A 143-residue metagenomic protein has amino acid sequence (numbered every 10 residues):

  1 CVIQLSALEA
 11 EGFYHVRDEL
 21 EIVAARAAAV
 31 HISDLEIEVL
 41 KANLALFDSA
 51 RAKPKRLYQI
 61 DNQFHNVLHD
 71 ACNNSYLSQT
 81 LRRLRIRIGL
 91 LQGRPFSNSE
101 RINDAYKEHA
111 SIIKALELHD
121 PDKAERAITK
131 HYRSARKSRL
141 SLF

Functional and structural regions predicted by a protein language model:
C1, Q92, N98: Glycine-rich, flexible loop/turn motifs
C1-V30, D70, L140-F143: Short linear motifs at protein or domain termini
L5, G89, R136-K137: Short secondary-structure transition/capping segments
R17-E19, V23, D34-R94, K107-K114 (+2 more regions): Conserved amphipathic alpha-helical segments that form helical-bundle/coiled-coil interaction surfaces
E100-N103: Active-site loop of classical SDR/Rossmann-like NAD(P)-dependent oxidoreductases, centered on the catalytic Tyr-X3-Lys
H131-F143: Short, charge-rich amphipathic alpha-helical segments embedded in non-transmembrane helical bundles/solenoids
